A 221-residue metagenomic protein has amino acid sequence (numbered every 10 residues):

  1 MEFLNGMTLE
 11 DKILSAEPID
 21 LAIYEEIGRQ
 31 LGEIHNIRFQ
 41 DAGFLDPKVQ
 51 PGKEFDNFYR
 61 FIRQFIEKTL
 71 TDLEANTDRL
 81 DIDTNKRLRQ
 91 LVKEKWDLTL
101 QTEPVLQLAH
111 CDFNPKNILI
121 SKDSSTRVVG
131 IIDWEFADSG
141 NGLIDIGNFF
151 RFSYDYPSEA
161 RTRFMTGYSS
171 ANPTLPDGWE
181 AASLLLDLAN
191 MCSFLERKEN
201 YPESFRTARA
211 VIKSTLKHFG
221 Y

Functional and structural regions predicted by a protein language model:
M1-A16, N36-F39, E67-D72, L188-F205: A glycine-centered beta->alpha junction motif in the catalytic cores of kinase/phosphotransferase enzymes
M1-R60: ATP-binding pocket architecture of kinase catalytic cores
E2, I27, L31-I34, I62 (+5 more regions): Generic structural signal for small/hydrophobic residues in well-ordered secondary structure, especially within
I34, Q90-I144: Active-site acidic catalytic loop and adjacent metal/ATP-binding pocket of ATP-dependent phosphoryl transfer enzymes
L45-D46, L108-C111, I131-I132, F150 (+1 more regions): Short beta-strand segments
K48-L98: Active-site catalytic-loop/activation-segment of kinase and kinase-like phosphoryl-transfer enzymes
L143-T174, D187-S204, K213: Active-site activation/catalytic loop segments of kinase-like enzymes and analogous catalytic loops in related
K217-Y221: Regulatory N- and C-terminal appendages and interdomain linkers associated with kinase/kinase-like NTP transferase
